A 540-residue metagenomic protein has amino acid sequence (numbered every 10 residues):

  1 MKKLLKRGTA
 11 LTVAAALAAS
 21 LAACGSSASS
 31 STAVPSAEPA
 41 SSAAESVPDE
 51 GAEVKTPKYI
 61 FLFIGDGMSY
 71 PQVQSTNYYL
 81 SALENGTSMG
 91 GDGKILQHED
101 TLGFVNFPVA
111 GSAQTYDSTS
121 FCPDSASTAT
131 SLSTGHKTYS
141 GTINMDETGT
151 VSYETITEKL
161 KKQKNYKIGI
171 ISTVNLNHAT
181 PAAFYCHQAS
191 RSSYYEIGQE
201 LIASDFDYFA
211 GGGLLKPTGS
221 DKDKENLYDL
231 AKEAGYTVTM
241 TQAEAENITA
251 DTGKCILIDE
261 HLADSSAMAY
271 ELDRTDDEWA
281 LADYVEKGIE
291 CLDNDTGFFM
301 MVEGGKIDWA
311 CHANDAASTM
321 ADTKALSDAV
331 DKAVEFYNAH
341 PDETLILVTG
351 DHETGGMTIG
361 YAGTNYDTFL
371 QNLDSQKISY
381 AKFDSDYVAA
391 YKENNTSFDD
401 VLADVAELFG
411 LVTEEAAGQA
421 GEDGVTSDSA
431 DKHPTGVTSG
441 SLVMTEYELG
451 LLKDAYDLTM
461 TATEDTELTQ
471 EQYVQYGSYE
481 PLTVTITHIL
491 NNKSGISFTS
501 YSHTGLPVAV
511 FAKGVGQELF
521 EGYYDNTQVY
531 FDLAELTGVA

Functional and structural regions predicted by a protein language model:
M1-T12: Bacterial N-terminal signal peptides that target proteins for export
L11, C122-A126, E147-E154: Generic alpha-helical scaffold signal
A19-A23: C-terminal motif of bacterial Sec signal peptides marking the signal peptidase cleavage site
G25-S27: Bacterial signal peptide processing site
S29-S46: Intrinsically disordered, low-complexity serine/threonine-rich repeat tracts
A44, G51-Y78, L132-K161, Y166-A183 (+3 more regions): Mobile, glycine-rich extracellular loop/lid and propeptide segments that shape or gate substrate/ligand access
V54-Y59, M68-T130, H178-A540: A post-motif C-terminal structural segment
